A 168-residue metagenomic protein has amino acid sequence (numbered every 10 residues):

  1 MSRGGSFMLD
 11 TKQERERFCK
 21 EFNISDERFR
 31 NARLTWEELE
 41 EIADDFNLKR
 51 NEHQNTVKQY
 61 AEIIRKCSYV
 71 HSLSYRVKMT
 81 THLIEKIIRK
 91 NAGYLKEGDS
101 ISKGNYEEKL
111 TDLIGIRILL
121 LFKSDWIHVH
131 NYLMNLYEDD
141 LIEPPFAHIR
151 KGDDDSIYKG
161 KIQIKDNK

Functional and structural regions predicted by a protein language model:
M1-S2, I157: Generic detector of intrinsically disordered, low-complexity, polar/charged segments
S2-D112, S124-I127, N131: Charge-rich, low-complexity segments
S72, L113-R117, K168: Broad gene-expression machinery/nucleic-acid interaction feature
E107, L119-K168: Long beta-strand-rich cores associated with HINT superfamily self-processing modules
